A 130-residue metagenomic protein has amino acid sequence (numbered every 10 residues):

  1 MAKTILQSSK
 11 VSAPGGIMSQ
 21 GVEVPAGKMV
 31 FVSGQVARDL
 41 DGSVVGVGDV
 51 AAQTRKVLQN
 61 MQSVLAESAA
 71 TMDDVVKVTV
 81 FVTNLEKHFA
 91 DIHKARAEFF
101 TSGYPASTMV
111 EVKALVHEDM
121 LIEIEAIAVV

Functional and structural regions predicted by a protein language model:
M1-Q59, S63-V76, V82-V130: N-terminal presequence-like segments and the immediate start of the first folded domain
